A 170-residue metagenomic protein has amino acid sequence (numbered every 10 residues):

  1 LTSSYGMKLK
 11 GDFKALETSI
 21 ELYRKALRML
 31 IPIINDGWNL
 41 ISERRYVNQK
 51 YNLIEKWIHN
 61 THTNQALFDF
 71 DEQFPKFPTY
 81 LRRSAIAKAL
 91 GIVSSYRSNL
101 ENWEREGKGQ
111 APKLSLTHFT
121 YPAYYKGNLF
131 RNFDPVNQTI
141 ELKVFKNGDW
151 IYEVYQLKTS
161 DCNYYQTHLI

Functional and structural regions predicted by a protein language model:
L1-I170: Nucleic-acid substrate recognition interfaces
